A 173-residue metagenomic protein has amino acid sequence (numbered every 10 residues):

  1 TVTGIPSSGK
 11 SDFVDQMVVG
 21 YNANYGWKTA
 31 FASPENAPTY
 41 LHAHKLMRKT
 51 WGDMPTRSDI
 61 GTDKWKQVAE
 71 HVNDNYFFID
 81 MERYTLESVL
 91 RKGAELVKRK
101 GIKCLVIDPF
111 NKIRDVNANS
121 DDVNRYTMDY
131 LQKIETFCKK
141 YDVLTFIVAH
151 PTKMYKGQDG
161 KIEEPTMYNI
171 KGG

Functional and structural regions predicted by a protein language model:
T1-T3, A30: Short hydrophobic/aromatic beta-strand immediately N-terminal to the Walker A/P-loop
I5-P6, P34: P-loop (Walker A) phosphate-binding loop of NTP-binding proteins
S7, H44, R125, D129-G173: Phosphate-binding/switch region of NTP-binding enzymes
F13, M17: Hydrophobic positions on the alpha1 helix immediately C-terminal to the Walker A/P-loop
A23-G101: Cytosolic-facing regulatory segments adjacent to core modules
E35-T39, M47, E82-T85, F110-I113 (+2 more regions): Conserved nucleotide-binding/hydrolysis micro-motifs of P-loop NTPases
T39, T62-K66, R83-L90, N124-Q132 (+1 more regions): Amphipathic alpha-helical transducer elements in NTP-driven molecular machines
F77-K140: Phosphate-binding/switch loop-helix module in NTP-utilizing enzymes
